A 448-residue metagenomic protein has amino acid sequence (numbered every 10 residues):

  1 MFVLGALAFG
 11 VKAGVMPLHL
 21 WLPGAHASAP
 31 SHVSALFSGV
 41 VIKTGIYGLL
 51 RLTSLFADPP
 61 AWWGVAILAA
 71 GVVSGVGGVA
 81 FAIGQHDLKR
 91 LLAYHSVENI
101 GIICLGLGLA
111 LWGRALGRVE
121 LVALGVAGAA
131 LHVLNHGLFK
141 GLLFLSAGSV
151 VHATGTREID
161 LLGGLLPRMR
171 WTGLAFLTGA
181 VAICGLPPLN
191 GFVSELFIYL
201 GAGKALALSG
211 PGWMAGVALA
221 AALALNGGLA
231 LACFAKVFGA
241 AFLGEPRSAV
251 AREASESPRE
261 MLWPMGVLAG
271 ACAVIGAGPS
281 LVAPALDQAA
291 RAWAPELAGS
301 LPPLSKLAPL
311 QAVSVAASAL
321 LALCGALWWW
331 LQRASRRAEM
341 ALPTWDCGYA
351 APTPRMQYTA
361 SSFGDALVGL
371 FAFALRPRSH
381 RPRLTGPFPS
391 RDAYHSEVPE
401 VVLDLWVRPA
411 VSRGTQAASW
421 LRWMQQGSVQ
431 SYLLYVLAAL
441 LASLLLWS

Functional and structural regions predicted by a protein language model:
M1-E256: Hydrophobic transmembrane alpha-helices and their helix-loop junctions in integral membrane proteins
V79, V237, A322-Q332, S443-S448: Alpha-helical transmembrane segments
K140, G228-F234, G276, L320-R337: Hydrophobic alpha-helical membrane-embedded segments
F176-P188, P264-A283, F373: Hydrophobic alpha-helical membrane-insertion segments
A215-G227, E253-C272, P284-A285, A289 (+1 more regions): Polynucleotide-recognition surfaces of large bacterial nucleic-acid defense/processing enzymes
L225-L229, A269-A273, V315-A326, V436-L445: Hydrophobic cores of alpha-helical transmembrane segments in multi-pass integral membrane proteins
S257-I275, Q425, L434, A438-A442: Membrane-embedded alpha-helical bundles of multi-pass integral membrane proteins
V282-A316, W330-S448: Aromatic-capped, Gly/Pro-kinked transmembrane alpha-helices
